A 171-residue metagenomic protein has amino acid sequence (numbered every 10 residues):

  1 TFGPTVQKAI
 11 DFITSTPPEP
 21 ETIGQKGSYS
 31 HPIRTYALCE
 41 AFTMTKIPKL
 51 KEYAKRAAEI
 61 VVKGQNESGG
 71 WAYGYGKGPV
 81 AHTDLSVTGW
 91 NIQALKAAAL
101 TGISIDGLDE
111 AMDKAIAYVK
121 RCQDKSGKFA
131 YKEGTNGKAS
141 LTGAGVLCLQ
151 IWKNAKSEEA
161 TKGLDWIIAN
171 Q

Functional and structural regions predicted by a protein language model:
T1-T5, E19-E59, K63-K114, K120-Q171: An alpha-helical repeat/solenoid feature that recognizes helix-turn-helix modules
G3-I13: Active-site-surrounding "flap" and adjacent substrate/cofactor-binding loops of secreted or lumenal enzymes, prototyped
